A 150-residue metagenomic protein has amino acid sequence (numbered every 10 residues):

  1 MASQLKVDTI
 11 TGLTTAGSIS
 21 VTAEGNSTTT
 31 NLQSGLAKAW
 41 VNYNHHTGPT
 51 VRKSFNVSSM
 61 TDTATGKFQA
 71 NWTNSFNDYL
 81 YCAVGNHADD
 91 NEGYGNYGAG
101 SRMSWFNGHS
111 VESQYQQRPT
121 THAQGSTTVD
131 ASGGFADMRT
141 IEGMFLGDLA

Functional and structural regions predicted by a protein language model:
A2, G17-I19, K53, N74 (+3 more regions): Intrinsically disordered, low-complexity segments enriched in Ser/Pro/Gly/Ala and basic residues
S3-Q4, T11-D78, F135-A150: Extracellular receptor-binding modules and their adjoining Ser/Thr/Gly/Asp/Asn-rich linkers
H46-P49, C82, V111, T121: A generic structural signal for solvent-exposed, polar alpha-helical segments
T47, L80, G98-S101: Generic alpha-helical secondary structure signal
K67-Q69, A88-G93: Well-ordered, non-transmembrane segments within structured domains
S75-A88: Short, surface-exposed, low-complexity cationic segments
D90-A150: Extracellular jelly-roll beta-sandwich "head" domains, especially the C-terminal globular C1q domain
